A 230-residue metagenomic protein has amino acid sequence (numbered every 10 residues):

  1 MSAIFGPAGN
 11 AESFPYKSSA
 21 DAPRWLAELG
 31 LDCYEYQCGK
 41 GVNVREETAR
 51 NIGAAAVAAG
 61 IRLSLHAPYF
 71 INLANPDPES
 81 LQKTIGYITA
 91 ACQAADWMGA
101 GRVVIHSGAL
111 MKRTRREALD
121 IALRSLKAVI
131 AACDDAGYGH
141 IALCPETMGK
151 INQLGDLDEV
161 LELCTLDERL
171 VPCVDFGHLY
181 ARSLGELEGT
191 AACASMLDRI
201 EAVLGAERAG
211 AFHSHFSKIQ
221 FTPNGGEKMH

Functional and structural regions predicted by a protein language model:
M1-C92: N-terminal pre-domain/capping segments
S2, L31, A58-R62, A100 (+3 more regions): A general structural motif
A3-G9, Y34-Y36, L63-A67, V103-I105 (+3 more regions): Hydrophobic faces of well-ordered beta-strands that scaffold small-molecule active sites in alpha/beta enzyme cores
A8-E12, Q37-G41, P68-N72, G108-L110 (+3 more regions): Active-site beta-loop-alpha junctions enriched in small/polar residues
D21-A22, T48-N51, P78-E79, E117-D120 (+3 more regions): Short, glycine/charged-enriched secondary-structure capping and boundary segments
V44, R113, N224: Glycine/Thr-rich phosphate-binding loops of Rossmann-like dinucleotide-binding domains
V57, A74-C173: Active-site acidic/histidine proton-transfer and metal-coordination neighborhood in alpha/beta enzyme cores
V129-M229: Acidic/histidine-rich catalytic cores of soluble enzymes
